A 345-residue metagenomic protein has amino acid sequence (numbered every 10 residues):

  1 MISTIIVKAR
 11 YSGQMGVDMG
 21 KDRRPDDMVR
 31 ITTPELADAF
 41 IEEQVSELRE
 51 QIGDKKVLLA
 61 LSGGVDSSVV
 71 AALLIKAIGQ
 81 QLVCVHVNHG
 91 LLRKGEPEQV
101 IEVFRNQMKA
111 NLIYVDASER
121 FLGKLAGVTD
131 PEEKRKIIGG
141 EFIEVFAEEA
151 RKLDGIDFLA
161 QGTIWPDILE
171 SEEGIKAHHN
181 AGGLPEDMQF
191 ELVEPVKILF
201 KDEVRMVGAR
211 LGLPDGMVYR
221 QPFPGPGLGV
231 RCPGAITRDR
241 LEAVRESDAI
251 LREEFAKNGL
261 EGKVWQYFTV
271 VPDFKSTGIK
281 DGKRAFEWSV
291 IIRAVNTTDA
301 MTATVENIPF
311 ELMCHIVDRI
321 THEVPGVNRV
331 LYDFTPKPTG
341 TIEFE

Functional and structural regions predicted by a protein language model:
M1-D157, P166, E173-E345: RNA-binding accessory domains that recognize and position tRNA/RNA substrates
Q161-T163: Extended catalytic-interface subdomain
